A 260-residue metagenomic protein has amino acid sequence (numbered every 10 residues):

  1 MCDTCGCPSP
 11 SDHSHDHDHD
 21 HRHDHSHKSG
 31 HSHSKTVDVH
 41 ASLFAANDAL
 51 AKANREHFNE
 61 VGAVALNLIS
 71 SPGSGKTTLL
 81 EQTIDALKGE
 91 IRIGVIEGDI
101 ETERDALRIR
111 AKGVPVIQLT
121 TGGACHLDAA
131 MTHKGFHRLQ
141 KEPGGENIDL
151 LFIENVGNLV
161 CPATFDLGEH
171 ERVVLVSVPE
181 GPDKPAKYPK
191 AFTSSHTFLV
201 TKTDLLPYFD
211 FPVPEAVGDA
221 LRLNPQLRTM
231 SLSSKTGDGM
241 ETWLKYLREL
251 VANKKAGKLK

Functional and structural regions predicted by a protein language model:
M1-V39: Histidine-centered metal-binding segments
C5, L119, M230-S233: Hydrophobic residues at beta-strand termini and immediately following loops that shape nucleotide-binding pockets
C5, N67, D99, E154 (+2 more regions): Residue-level signature of catalytic and energy-coupling elements of molecular machines, predominantly ATP/GTP-dependent
H33-L66, S74, T83-H170, G181-D183 (+3 more regions): Nucleotide-state-sensitive switch-loop elements of NTP-binding domains
S71-P72, I96, V156, S177-V178 (+2 more regions): G-domain G4 guanine-recognition motif of GTPases
L79: Hydrophobic positions on the alpha1 helix immediately C-terminal to the Walker A/P-loop
C161-E169, L175-Q226: Conserved C-terminal guanine-recognition region of P-loop GTPase G domains, centered on the G4
L205-K260: Canonical P-loop GTPase G-domain recognition
